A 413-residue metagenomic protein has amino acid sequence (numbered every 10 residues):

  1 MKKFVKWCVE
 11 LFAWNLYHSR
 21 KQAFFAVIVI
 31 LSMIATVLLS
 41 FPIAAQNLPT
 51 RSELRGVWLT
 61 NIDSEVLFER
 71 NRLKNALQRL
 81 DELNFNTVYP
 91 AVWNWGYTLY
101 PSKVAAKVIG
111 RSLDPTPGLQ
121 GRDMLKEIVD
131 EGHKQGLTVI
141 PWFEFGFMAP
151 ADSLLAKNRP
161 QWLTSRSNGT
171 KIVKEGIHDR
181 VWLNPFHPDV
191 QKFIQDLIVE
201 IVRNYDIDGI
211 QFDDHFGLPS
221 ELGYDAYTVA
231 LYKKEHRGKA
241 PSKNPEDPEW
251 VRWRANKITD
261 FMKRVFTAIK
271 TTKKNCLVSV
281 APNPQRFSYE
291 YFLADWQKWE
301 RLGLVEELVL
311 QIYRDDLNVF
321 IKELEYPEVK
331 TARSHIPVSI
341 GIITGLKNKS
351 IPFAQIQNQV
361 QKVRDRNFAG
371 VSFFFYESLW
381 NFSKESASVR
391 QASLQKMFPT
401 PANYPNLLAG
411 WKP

Functional and structural regions predicted by a protein language model:
S52-L54, S64-L67, G146-N204: Active-site-adjacent "subsite" loops/lids of carbohydrate-active enzymes
T60-L67, A106-G121, H178-K192, D247-K257 (+2 more regions): The substrate-binding groove and active-site-proximal loops of carbohydrate-active enzymes, especially glycoside
R72-Y97: Catalytic domains of carbohydrate-active enzymes, especially glycoside hydrolases
F85-V92, M124-V173, Q211-D214: Glycine-rich, aromatic-flanked loop segments that form ligand/cofactor-binding clefts across common enzyme folds
G96-F143, W253-F261, V265: Aromatic-lined substrate-binding rim segments of carbohydrate-active enzymes
Y100-S112, F147-K174, D214-S242: Aromatic- and acidic-residue-enriched segments that line the glycan-binding/catalytic groove of carbohydrate-active
E235-K349: Glycoside hydrolase catalytic-domain groove-lining segments
E306-V319, V338-P413: Substrate-binding cleft of secreted/luminal carbohydrate-active enzymes
